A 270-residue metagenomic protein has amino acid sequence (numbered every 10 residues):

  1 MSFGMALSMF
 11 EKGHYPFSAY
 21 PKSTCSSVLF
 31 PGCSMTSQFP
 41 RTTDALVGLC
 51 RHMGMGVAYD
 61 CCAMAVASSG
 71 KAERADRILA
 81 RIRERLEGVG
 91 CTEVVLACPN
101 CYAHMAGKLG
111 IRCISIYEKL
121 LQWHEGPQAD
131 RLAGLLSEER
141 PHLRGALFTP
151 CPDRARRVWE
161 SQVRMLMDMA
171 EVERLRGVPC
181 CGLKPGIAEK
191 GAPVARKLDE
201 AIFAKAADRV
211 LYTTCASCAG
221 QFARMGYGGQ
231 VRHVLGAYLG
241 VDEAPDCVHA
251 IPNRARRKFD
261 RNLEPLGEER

Functional and structural regions predicted by a protein language model:
M1-R270: Iron-sulfur cluster-binding electron-transfer modules in prokaryotic oxidoreductases
